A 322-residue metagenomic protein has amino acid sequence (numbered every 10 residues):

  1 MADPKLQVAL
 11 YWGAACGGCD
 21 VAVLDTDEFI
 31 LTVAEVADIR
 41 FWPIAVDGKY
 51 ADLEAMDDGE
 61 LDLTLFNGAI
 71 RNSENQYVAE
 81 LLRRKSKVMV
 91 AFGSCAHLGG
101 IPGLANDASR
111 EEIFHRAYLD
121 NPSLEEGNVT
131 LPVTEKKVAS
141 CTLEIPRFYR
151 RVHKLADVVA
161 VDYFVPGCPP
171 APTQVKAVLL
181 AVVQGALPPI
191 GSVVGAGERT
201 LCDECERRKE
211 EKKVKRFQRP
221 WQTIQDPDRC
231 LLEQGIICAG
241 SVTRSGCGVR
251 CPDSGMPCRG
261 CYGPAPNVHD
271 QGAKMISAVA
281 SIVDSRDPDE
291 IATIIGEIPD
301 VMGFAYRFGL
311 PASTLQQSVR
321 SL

Functional and structural regions predicted by a protein language model:
M1-L65, Q76, E80-V88, D107 (+2 more regions): Iron-sulfur (Fe-S) cluster-binding modules
A69-R71, C95-H97, P170: Short glycine-rich anion-binding loops that position phosphate/pyrophosphate groups of nucleotides and phosphorylated
E74-N75, G99: Extracytoplasmic/secreted cell-surface and envelope-processing proteins
C95-P102, D120-S123: Short gly/pro/ser/thr-enriched loop/turn and capping motifs at secondary-structure boundaries
